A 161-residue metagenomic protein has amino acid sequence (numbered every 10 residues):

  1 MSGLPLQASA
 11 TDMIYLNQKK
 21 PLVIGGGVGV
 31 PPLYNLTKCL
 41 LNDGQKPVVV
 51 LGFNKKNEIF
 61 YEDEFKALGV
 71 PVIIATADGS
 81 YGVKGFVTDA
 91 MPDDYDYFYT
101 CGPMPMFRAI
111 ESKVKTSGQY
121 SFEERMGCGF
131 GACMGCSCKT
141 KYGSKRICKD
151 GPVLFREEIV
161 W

Functional and structural regions predicted by a protein language model:
M1-R125: FNR/FR-type flavoprotein reductase catalytic core
P32, M104-P105, E123-P152: Local cysteine-cluster metal-coordination motifs and their immediate loop/turn environment, predominantly Fe-S cluster
P152-W161: Short microdomains enriched in Cys/His and/or Lys/Arg
